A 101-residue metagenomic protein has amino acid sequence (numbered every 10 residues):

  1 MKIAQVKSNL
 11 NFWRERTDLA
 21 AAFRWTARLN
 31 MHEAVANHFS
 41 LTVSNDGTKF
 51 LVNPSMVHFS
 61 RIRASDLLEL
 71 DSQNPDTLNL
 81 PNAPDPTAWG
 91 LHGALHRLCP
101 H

Functional and structural regions predicted by a protein language model:
M1-L10: Generic N-terminal amphipathic, Lys/Arg-enriched alpha-helix
W13-P100: An anion-binding catalytic pocket shared by soluble metabolic enzymes
